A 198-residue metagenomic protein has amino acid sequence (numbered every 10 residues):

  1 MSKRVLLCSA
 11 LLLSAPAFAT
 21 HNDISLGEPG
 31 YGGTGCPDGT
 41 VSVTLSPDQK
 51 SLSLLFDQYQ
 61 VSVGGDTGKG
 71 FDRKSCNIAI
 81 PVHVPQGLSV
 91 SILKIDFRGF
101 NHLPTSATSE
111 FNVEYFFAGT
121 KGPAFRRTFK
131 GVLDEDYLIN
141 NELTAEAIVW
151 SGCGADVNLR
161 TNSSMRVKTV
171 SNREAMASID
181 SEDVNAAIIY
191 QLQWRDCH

Functional and structural regions predicted by a protein language model:
S2-C8: Sec-dependent signal peptide recognition, specifically the positively charged N-region followed immediately by
S14-P16: N-terminal signal peptide c-region/cleavage motif recognized by signal peptidases
T20-G65: N-terminal leader/pro-regions and domain N-caps
S53-L55, D134-A177: Cysteine-clustered segments with highest specificity for TGF-beta superfamily mature ligands
L55-V63, I95-F100, N162-K168: Generic short beta-strand segments
G64-R73, V82-S91, H102-P104: Short, solvent-exposed beta-strand/turn "edge" segments of beta-rich domains on protein surfaces
S91-T144: An exposed acidic His-Trp-rich patch
V167-H198: Proprotein-processing/basic-patch segments
